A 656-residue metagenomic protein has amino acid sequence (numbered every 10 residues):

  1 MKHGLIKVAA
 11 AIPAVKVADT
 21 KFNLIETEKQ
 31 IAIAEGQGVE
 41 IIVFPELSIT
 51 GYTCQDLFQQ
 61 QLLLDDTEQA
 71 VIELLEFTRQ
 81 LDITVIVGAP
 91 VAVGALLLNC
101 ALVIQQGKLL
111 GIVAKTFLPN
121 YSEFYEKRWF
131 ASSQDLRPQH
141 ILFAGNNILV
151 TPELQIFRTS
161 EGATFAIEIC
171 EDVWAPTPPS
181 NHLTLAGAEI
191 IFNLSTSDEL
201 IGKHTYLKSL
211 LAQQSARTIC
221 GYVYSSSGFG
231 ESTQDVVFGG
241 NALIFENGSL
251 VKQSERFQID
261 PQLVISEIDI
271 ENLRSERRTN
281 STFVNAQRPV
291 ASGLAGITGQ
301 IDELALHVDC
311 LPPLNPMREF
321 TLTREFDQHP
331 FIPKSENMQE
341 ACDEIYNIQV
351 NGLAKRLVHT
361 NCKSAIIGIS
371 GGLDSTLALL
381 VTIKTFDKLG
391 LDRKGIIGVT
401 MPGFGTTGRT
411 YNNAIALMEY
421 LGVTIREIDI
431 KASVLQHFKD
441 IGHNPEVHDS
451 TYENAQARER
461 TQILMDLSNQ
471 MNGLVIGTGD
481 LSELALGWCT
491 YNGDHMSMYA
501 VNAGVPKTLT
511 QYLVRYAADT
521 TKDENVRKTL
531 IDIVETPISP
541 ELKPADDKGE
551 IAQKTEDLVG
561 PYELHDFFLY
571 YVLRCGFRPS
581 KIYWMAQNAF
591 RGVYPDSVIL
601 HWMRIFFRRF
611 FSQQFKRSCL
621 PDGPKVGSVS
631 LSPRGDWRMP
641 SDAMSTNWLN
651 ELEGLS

Functional and structural regions predicted by a protein language model:
M1-I366, K384-R393, I425: Enzyme catalytic cores with a strong preference for nitrogen-chemistry domains
K7, N23, E161, T218-C220 (+4 more regions): ATP/NTP-dependent adenylation/nucleotidyl-transfer catalytic domains that generate, transfer, or process NMP-activated
